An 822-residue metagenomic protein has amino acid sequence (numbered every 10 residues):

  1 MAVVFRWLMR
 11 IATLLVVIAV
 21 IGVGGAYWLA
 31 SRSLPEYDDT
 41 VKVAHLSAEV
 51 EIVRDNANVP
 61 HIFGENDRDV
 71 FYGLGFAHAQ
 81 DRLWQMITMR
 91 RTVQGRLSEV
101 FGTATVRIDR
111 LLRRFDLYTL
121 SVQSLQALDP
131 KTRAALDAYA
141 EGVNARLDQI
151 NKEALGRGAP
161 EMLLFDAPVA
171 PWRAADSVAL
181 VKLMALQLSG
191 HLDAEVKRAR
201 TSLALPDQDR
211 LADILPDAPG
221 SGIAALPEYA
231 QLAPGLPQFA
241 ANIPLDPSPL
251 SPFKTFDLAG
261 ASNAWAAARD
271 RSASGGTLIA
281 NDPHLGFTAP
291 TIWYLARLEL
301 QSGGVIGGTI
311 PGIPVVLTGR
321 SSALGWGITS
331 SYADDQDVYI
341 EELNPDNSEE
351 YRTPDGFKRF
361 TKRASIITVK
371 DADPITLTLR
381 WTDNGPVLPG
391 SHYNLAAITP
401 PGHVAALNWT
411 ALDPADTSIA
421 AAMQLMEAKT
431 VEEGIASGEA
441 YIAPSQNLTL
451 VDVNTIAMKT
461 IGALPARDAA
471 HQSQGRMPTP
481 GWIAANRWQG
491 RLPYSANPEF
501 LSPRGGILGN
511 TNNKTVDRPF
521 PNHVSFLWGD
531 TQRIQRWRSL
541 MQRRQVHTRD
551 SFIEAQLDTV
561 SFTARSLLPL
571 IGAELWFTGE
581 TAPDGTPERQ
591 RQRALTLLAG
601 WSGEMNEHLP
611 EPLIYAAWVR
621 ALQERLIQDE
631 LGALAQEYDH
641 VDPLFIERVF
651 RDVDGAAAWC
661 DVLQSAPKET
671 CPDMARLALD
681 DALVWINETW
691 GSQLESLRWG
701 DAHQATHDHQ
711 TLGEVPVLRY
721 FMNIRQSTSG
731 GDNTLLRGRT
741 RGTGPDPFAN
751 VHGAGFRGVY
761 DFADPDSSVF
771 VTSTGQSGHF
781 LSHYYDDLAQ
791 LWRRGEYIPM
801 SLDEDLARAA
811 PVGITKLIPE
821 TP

Functional and structural regions predicted by a protein language model:
M1-I18: N-terminal Sec-pathway targeting helices
R10, V23-L278, P283, A289 (+5 more regions): Substrate-recognition/specificity elements adjacent to catalytic centers across diverse enzyme folds
G64, D69-F101, G327-T378, A485-R533 (+3 more regions): Gly/Pro-rich active-site capping loops and adjacent beta-alpha segments that organize cofactor/substrate pockets
V70-G73, L111, T119-L136, A406-N408 (+5 more regions): Second-shell loop/turn segments in exported
A259, L300-V315, G319-L324, I328-G481: Glycine- and hydrophobic-rich flexible loops that cap the catalytic core of alpha/beta enzyme folds
L388-P389, H403, Y441-R544, E604-M605 (+3 more regions): Hydrophobic alpha-helical segments
H523-P587, R676-P822: Terminal end segments
A617-G700: Charged, long alpha-helical assembly modules
